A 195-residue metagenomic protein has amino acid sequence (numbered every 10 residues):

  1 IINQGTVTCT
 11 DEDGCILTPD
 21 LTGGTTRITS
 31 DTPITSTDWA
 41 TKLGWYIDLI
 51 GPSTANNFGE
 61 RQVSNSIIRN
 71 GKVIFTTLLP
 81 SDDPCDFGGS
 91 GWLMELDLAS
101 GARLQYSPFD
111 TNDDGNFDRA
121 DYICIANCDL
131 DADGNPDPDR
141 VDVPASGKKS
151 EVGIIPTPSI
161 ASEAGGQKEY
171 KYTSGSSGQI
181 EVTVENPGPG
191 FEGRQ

Functional and structural regions predicted by a protein language model:
I1-Q195: Beta-propeller fold recognition
